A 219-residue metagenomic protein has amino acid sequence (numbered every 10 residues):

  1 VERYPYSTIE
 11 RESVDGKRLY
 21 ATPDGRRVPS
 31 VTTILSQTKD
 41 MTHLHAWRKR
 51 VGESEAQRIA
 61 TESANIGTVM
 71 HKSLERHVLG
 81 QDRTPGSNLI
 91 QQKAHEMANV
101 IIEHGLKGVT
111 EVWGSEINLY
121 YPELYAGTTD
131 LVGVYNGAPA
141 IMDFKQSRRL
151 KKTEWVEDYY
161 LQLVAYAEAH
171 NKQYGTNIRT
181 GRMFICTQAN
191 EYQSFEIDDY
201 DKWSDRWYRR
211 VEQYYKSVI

Functional and structural regions predicted by a protein language model:
V1-A126: Metal-dependent nuclease catalytic cores that hydrolyze phosphodiester bonds in DNA/RNA, characterized by
H43-R50, V211-I219: Short, surface-exposed secondary-structure junctions/capping segments
W113-S217: Mg2+/Mn2+-dependent nuclease catalytic core
